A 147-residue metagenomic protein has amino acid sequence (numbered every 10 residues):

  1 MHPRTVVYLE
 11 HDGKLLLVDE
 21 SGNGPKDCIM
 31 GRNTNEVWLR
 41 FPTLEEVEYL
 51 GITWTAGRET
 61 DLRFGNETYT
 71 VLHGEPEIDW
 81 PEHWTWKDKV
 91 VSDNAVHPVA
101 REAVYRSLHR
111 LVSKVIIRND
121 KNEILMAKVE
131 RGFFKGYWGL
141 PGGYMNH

Functional and structural regions predicted by a protein language model:
M1-L17, R101-I124, P141: Conserved N-terminal beta-strand and adjoining loop/helix that marks the start of the Nudix/MutT-like hydrolase domain
M1-R4, G65-K114: Acidic, metal-coordinating catalytic segment for phosphate/diphosphate chemistry, firing primarily on the Nudix
L9, V37-L39, Y49, L62 (+2 more regions): Hydrophobic transmembrane signal anchors and adjacent membrane-proximal interface regions, especially in viral
H11-L50, E123-H147: Conserved Nudix-box catalytic region and its N-terminal flanking loop in Nudix hydrolases and closely related
W38, W54, W80, W84-W86 (+1 more regions): A residue-identity detector for tryptophan
F41-L44, H97, I117: Alpha-helix initiation/capping motif
Y49-H73: Mid-chain, well-packed structural core segment of small domains
G74-E75, D120, V129: Beta-hairpin (beta-strand-turn-beta-strand) motif
